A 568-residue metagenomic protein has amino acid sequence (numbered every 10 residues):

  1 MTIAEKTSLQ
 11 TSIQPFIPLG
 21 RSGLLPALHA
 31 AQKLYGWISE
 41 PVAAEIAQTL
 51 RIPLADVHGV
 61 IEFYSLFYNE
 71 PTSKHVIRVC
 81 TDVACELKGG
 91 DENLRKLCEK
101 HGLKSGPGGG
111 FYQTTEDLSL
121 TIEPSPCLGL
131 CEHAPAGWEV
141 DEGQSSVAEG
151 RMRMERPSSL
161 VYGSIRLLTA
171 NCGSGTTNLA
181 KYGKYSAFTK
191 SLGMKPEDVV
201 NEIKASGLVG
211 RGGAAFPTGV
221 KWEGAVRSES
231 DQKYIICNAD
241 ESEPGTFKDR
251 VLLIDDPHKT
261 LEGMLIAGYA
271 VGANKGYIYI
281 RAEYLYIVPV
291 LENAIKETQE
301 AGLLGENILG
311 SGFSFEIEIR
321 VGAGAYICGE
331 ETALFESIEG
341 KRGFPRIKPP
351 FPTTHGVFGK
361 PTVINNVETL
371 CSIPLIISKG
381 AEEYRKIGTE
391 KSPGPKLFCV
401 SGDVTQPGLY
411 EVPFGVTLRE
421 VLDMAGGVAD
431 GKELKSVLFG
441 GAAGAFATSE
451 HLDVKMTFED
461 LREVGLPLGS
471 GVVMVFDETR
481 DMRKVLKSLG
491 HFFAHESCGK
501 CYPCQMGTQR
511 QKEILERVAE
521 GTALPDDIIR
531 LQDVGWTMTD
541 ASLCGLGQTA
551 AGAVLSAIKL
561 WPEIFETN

Functional and structural regions predicted by a protein language model:
M1-N568: Feature of Fe-S/electron-transfer and energy-metabolism proteins that preferentially highlights extended coupling
